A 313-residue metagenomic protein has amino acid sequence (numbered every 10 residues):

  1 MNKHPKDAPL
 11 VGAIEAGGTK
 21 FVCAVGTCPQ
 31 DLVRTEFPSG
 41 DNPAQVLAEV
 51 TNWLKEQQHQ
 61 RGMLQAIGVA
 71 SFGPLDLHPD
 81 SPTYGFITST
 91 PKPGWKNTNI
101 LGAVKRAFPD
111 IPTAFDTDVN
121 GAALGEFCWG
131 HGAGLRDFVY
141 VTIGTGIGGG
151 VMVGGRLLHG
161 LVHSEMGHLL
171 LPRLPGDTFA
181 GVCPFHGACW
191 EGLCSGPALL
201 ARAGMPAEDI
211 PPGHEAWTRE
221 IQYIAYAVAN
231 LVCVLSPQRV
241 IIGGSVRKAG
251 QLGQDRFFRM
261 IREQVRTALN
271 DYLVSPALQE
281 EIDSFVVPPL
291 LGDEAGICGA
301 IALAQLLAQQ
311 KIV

Functional and structural regions predicted by a protein language model:
M1-A66, L75-T83, G102-T113, G125-L135 (+1 more regions): ATP-binding/phosphotransfer module of carbohydrate and carboxylate kinases, centering on a glycine-rich
E15, G68-F72, D116, Y140-G146 (+1 more regions): Short beta-strand segments
E36-F37, K92, V162: Short clusters of small/polar residues that mark proteolytic maturation junctions
S81-N97: A charged helix-plus-loop insertion that forms the helical arch/lid used to bind and gate nucleic-acid substrates
G121-C128, G149-V151, L170: Adenylate-forming
L158: Charge-lined substrate channels and their catalytic hotspots, especially those that engage the 3′ end of RNA
V162-G176: A short, polar/charged loop-to-alpha-helix boundary motif
